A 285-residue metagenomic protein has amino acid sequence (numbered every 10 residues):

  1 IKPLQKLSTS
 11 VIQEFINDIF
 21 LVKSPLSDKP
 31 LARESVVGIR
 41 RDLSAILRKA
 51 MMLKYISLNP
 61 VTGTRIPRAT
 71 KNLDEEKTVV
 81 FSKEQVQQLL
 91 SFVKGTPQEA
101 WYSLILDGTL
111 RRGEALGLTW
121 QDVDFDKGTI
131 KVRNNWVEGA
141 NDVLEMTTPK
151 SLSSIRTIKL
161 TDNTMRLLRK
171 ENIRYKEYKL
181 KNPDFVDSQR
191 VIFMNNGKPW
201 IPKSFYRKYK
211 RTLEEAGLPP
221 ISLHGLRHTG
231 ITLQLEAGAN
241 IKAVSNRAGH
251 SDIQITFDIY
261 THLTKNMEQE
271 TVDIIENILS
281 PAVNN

Functional and structural regions predicted by a protein language model:
I1-Y55, K198-S204, P219-G225: N-terminal core-binding DNA-recognition domain of tyrosine site-specific recombinases/integrases
K29-R33, V37-R41, M52-W120, D126 (+4 more regions): Basic, Lys/Arg- and aromatic-enriched nucleic-acid-binding interface segment
M51-T62, F125-G128, N134, A140-N141 (+1 more regions): Proline-centered turn/helix-capping motifs that create local helix->coil transitions or kinks
M52, S103, D107-E114, S204 (+2 more regions): C-terminal catalytic core of tyrosine-transesterase DNA break-rejoin enzymes
N72, V80, W136-E138, A248-I274: Catalytic-site neighborhood detector that most strongly recognizes the C-terminal catalytic loop/helix of tyrosine
K83-V86, T161-L218: Active-site/catalytic core of tyrosine-dependent DNA strand-transfer enzymes
D122-T129, A239-T261: Short, polar N-cap/turn motifs at the start of nucleic acid-interacting alpha helices
K127, E138-I155, K159-T164, K170 (+5 more regions): C-terminal secondary-structure termini that scaffold catalytic or DNA-interacting sites
